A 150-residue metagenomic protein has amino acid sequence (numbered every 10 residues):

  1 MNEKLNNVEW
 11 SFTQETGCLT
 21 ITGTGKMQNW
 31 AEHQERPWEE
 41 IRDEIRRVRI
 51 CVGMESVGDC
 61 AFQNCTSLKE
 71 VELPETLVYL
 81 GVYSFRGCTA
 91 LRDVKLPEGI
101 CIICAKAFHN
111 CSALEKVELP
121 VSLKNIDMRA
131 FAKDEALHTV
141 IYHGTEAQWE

Functional and structural regions predicted by a protein language model:
M1, T24-M27: Surface-exposed cap/linker segments adjacent to membranes
M1-L19: The feature captures the LRR N-terminal capping module
L5-N6, H33-P37, S112, D127-M128: A generic local structural motif
T16-G25, R42-S56, T66-Y79, T89-I102 (+2 more regions): Structural signature of tandem-repeat unit edges
M27-E44: Extended Gly/Ser/Thr-rich low-complexity repeat segments, especially those forming or decorating extracellular
N29-W30, S56-D59: Short active-site-adjacent helix-start/loop capping segments
W38, G58-A61, G81-R86, C104-H109 (+1 more regions): Consensus positions within tandem repeat domains that build extended binding/scaffold surfaces
